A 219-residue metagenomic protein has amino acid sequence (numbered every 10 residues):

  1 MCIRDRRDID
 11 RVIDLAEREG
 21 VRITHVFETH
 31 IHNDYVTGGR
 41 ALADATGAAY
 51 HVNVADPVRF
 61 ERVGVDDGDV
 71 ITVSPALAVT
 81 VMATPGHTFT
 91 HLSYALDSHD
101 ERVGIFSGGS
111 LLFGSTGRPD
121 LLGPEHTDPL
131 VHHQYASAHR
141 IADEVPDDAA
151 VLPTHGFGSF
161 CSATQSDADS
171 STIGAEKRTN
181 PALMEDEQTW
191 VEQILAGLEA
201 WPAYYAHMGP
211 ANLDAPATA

Functional and structural regions predicted by a protein language model:
M1-I3: Short, small-residue-biased leader/transition segments that mark boundaries at the very start of proteins
R6-R7, I31, A55, H87-T88 (+3 more regions): Active-site metal-binding loops of divalent metal-dependent hydrolases
R7-P85, D97-S98, R102-V103: Active-site HxH/HxHxD metal-binding segment of metal-dependent hydrolases
H91-L96: Short beta-strand scaffold segments in enzyme catalytic cores
E101-F113: Short coil-to-beta-strand
V103-G104, H132-A219: Divalent-metal (often Zn2+) His-rich catalytic cores of metallo-beta-lactamase-fold enzymes
L112-H126, D169-A175: Acidic/polar active-site rim loop that often engages polyanionic ligands
